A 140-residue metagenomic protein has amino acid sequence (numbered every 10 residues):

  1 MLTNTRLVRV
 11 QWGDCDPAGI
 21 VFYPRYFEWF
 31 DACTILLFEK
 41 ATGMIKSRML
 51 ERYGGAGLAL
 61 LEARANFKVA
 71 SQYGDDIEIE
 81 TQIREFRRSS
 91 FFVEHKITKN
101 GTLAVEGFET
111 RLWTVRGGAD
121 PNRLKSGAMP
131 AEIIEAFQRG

Functional and structural regions predicted by a protein language model:
M1-L60, R116-G140: Hot-dog-fold acyl-thioester-processing enzymes
V21-P24, A65, V93: Intrinsically disordered, low-complexity segments enriched in small/polar residues
F38-E78, I83-F86, S90, E106 (+1 more regions): Hydrophobic beta-strand-centered segment that forms part of the acyl-chain substrate-binding groove
F67, Q72-Y73, R84-G140: HotDog/MaoC-like acyl-thioester-processing domains
